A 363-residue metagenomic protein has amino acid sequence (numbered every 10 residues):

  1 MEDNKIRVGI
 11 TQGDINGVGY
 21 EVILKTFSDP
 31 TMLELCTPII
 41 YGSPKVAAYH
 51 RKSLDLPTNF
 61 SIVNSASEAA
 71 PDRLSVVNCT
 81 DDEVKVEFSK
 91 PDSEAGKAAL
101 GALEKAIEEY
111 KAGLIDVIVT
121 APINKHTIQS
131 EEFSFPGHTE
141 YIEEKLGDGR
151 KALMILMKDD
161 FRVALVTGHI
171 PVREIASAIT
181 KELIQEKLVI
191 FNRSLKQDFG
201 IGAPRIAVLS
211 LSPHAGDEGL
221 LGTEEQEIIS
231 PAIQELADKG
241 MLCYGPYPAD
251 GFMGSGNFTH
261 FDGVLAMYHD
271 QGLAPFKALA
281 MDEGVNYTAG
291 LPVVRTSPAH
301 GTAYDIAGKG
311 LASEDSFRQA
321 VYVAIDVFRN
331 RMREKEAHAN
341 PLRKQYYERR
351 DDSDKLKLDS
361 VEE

Functional and structural regions predicted by a protein language model:
M1-H138, A178, E182-M267, Q271-K277 (+4 more regions): Contiguous, glycine/small-aliphatic-enriched amphipathic segments in soluble metabolic enzymes
Q129-L153: Glycine/threonine-rich beta-strand-loop-alpha-helix active-site module that forms ligand/phosphate-binding
K145-F161, A289-D305: Short, flexible loop segments at boundaries between secondary-structure elements
L156-E186: Ligand-binding beta-strand-loop-alpha-helix segment within the catalytic cores of soluble metabolic enzymes
